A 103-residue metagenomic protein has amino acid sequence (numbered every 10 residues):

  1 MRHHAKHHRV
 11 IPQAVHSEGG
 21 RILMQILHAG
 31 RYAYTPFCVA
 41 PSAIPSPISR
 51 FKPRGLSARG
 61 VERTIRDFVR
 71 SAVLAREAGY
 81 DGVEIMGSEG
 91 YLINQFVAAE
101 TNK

Functional and structural regions predicted by a protein language model:
M1-A5, I26-V39, E84-K103: Glycine-rich, proline-tolerant flexible connector loops at the mouths of alpha/beta enzymes
M1-Q25: Glycan-recognition patch characteristic of GH18 chitinases/ENGases and related GlcNAc/peptidoglycan-binding proteins
H4-H7, I11, S57-G60, T64-D67 (+2 more regions): General structural feature for long, well-ordered alpha-helical segments within catalytic domains of soluble enzymes
Q13, E18, E62, E77 (+3 more regions): Glutamate identity and glutamate-enriched acidic tracts
H16, R21, L27-Y80: Non-globular sequence segments
